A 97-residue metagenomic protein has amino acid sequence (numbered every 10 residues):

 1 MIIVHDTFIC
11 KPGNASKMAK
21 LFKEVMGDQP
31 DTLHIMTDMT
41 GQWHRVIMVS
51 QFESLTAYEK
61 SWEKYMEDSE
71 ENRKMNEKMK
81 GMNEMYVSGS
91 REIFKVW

Functional and structural regions predicted by a protein language model:
M1-W97: Short S/T/G/P-rich N-terminal loop/turn motif that feeds into the first structured element of a domain
